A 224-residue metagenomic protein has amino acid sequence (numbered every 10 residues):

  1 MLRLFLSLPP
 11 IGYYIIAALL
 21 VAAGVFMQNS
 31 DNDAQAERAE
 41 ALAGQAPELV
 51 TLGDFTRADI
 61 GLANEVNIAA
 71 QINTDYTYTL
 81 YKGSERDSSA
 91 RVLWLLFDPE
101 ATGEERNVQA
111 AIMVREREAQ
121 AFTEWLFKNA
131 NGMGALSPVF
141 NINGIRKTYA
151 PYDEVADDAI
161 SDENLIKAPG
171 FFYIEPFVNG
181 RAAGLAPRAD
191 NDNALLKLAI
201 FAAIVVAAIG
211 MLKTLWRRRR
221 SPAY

Functional and structural regions predicted by a protein language model:
L2-P10, A189-Y224: Juxtamembrane interface at the cytosolic side of transmembrane helices
P9-N29: Hydrophobic membrane-insertion alpha-helices, especially the h-region of bacterial N-terminal signal peptides
V25-Q35, L215-R218: Transmembrane helix-loop junctions and nearby membrane-interface residues
N29-D54: Alpha-helical transmembrane signal-anchor/signal-peptide segments
T51-I145: Membrane-proximal low-complexity regions enriched in glycine and acidic/polar residues
F127-N129, A159-D162, D190: Short intrinsically disordered coil segments
M133-L185: Extended, hydrophilic extramembrane loops/domains of integral membrane proteins
